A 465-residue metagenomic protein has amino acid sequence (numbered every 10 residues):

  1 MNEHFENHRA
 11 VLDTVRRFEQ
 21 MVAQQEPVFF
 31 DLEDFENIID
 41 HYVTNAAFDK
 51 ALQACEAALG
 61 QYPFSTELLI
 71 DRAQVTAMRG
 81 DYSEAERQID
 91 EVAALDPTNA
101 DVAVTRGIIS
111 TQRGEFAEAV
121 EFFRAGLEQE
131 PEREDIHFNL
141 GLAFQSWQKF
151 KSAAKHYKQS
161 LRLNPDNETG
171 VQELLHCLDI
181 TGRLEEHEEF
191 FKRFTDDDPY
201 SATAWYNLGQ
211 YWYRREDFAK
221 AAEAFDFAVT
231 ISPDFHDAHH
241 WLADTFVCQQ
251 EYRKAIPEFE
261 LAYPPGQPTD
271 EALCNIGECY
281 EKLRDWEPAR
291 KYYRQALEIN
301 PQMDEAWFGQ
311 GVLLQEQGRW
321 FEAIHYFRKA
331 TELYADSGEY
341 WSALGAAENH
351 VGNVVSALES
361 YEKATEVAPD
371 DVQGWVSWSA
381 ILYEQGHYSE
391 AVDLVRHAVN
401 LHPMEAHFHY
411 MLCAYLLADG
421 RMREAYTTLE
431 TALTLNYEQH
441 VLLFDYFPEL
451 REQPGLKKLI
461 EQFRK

Functional and structural regions predicted by a protein language model:
V43, A77, T111, F138 (+14 more regions): Position-specific recognition of the canonical hydrophobic site in helix A of tetratricopeptide repeat
Q61-Y62, A94-D96, Q129-E130, L163 (+8 more regions): Structural marker of alpha-solenoid helical repeat scaffolds
D71, T105, N139, E173 (+8 more regions): Canonical tetratricopeptide repeat
A414-V441, R464: TPR/TPR-like (Sel1-like) alpha-helical repeat modules
